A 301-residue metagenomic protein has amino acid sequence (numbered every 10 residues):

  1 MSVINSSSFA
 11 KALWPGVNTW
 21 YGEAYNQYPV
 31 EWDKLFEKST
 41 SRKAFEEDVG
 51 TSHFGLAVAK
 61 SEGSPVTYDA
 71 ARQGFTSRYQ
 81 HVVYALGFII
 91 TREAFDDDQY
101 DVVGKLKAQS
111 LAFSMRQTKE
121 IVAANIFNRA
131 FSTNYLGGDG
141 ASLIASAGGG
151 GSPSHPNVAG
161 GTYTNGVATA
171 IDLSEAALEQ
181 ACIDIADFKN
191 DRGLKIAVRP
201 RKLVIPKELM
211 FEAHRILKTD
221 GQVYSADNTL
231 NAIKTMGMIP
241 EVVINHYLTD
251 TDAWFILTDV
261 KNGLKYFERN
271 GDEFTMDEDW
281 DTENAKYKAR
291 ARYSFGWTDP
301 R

Functional and structural regions predicted by a protein language model:
M1-Y28: N-terminal alpha-helical "arm" segments
S2-F9, I144-D191, A197-K202, K207-R301: Sequence/fold signature of self-assembling virion shell proteins
S2-K11, K38-E47, P65-Y68, I90 (+2 more regions): Short low-complexity stretches enriched in small and charged residues
W20, R72-Q73, F188, D272: Short alpha-helical segments and helix-capping/turn motifs at coil-helix boundaries
E23-Y84: Assembly/oligomerization interface modules of large self-assembling protein complexes
T76-Y135, L203, Y287-A289: Long, contiguous amphipathic alpha-helices that act as assembly "spine/axial" helices in icosahedral shell and virion
S77, R192-G193: A generic local secondary-structure boundary/capping motif
Q117-Y163: Glycine-rich, mobile lid/loop segments that gate access to catalytic sites or pores
